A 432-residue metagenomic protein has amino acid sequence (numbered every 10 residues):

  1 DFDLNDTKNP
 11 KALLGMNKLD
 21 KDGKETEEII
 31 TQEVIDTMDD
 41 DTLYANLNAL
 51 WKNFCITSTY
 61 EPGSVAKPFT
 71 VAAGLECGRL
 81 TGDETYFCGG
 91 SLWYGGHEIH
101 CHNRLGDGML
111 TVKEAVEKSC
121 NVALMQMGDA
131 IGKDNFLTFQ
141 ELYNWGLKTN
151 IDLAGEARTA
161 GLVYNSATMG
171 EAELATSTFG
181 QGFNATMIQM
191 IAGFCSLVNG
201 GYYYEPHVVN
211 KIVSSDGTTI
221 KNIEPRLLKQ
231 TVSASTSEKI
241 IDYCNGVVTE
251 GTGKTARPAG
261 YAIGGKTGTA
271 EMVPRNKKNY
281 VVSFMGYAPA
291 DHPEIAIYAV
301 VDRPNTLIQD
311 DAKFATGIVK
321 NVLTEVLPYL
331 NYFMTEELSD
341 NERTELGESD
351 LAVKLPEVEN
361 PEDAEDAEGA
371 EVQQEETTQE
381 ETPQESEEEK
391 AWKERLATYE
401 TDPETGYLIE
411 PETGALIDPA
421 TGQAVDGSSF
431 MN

Functional and structural regions predicted by a protein language model:
D1-S64, F69-V301: Beta-lactam-recognizing serine transpeptidase/beta-lactamase-like catalytic domain environment
V208-N432: Soluble, non-transmembrane domains of envelope/secretory-pathway proteins that act on or interact with carbohydrate
